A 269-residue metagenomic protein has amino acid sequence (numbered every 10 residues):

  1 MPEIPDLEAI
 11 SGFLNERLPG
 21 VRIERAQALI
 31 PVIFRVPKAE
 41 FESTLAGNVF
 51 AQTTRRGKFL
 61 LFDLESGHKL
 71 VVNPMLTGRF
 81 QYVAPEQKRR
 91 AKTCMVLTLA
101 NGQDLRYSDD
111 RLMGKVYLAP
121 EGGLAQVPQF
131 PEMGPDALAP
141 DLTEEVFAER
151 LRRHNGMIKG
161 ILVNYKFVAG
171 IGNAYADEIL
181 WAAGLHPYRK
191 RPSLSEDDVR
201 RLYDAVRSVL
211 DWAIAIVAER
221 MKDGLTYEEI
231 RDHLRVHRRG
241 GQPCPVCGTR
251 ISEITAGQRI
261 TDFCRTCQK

Functional and structural regions predicted by a protein language model:
M1-I4, A137, D141, S195-Y203: Generic detection of long, well-ordered alpha-helical segments
M1-I4, R35, L70, L124-V127 (+3 more regions): Low-complexity, intrinsically disordered regions enriched in charged/polar residues
M1-R106, L112-G114, V246, R259-K269: A cross-family signal for N-terminal binding/gating loops and helix N-caps that shape access to the active site
R22-F41, T54, F59, E65 (+2 more regions): Basic, nucleic-acid-binding surfaces and adjacent catalytic neighborhoods in DNA/RNA-processing proteins
L70-G170, Y175-A182, K190: Phosphate/anion-contacting hairpin/loop surfaces
